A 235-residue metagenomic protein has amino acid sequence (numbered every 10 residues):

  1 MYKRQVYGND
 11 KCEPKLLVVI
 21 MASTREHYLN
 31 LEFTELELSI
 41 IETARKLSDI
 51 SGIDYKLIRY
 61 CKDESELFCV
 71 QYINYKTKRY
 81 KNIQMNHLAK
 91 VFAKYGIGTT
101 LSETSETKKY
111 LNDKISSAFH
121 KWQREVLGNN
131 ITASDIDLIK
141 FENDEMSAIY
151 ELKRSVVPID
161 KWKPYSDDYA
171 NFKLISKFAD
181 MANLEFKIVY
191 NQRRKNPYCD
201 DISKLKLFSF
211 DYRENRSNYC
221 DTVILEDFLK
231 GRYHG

Functional and structural regions predicted by a protein language model:
K3-E42, I136-K140, D144-I159: Conserved catalytic cores of phosphodiester-cleaving nucleases, focusing on short active-site segments
K3-K11, T43-Y55, Y60-A133, G235: Acidic-basic catalytic patches of nuclease active cores, encompassing PD-(D/E)XK and other metal-cofactor nuclease
T24-L31, K109, F119-L127, S155-K163: Surface-exposed cleft-lining segments at the edges of enzyme active sites
N30-Y60, K161-M181: Short, charged, amphipathic alpha-helix that recurs within catalytic cores of restriction-modification and other
L47-Q71, S176-L205: Nucleic-acid nuclease catalytic cores
Y75-N86, C199-V223: Short, electropositive alpha-helical surface patch
S105, D221-G235: Charged phosphate-binding loop/patch that engages nucleotide di/tri-phosphates or the phosphate backbone of nucleic
K108-R124, G128-N130, Y169-R193: Acidic, metal/cofactor-coordinating or nucleic-acid-engaging core segments within structured domains
